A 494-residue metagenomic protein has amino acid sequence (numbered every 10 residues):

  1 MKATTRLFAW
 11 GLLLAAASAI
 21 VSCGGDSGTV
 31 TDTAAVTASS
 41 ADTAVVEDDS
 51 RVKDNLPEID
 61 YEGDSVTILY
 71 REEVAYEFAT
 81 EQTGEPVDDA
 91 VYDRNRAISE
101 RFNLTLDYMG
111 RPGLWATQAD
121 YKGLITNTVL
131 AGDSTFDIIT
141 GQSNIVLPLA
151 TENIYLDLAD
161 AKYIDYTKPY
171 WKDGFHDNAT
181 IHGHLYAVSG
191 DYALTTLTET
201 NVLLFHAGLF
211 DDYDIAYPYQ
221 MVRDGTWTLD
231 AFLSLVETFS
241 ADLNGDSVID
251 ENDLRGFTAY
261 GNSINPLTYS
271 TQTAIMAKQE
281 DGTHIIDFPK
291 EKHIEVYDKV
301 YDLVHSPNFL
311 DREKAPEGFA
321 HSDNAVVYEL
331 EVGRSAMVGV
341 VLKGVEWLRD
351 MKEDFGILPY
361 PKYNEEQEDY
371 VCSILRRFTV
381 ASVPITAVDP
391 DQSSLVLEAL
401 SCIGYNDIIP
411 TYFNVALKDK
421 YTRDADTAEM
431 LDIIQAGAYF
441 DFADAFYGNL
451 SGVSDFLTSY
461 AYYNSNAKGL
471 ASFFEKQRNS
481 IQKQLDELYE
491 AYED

Functional and structural regions predicted by a protein language model:
S18-S22: C-terminal motif of bacterial Sec signal peptides marking the signal peptidase cleavage site
V45-E81, S99-E100, D242, V248-D253: Immediate post-signal peptide segment of exported/extracytoplasmic ligand-binding proteins
L69, D133-I139, S143, I181-L203 (+2 more regions): Extracytoplasmic/periplasmic solute-binding protein
F78-N103: Short, polar/charged alpha-helical segment
R101-T180, E329: Extracytoplasmic "Venus flytrap"/periplasmic binding protein-like
L233-V236, A274-F319: Glycine-centered hinge/linker elements that transmit conformational signals in sensory and ligand-binding systems
R349-L417: Extracytoplasmic/periplasmic substrate-recognition and gating elements
I385-S394, G404-D494: Conserved C-terminal helix/tail region of periplasmic/extracytoplasmic solute-binding proteins
